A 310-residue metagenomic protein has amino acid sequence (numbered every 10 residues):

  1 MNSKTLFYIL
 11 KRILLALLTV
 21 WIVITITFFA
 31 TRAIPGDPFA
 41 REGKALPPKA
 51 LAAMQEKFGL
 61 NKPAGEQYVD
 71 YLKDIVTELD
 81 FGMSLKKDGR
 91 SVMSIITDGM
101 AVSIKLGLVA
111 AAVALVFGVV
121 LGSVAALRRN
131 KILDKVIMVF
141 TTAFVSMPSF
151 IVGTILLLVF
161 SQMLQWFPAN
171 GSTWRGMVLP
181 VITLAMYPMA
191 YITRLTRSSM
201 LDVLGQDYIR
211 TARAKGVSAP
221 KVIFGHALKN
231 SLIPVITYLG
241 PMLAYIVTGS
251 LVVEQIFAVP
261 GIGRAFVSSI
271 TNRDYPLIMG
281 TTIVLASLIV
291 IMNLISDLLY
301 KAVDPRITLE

Functional and structural regions predicted by a protein language model:
M1-A30: Charged, compositionally biased N-terminal leader segments and the immediate start of the first structured element
M1-T5, N61-V119: An internal, D/E-rich "acidic patch" concept
N2-F7, M100-L133, S149, S172-E310: Alpha-helical transmembrane segments of integral membrane proteins, especially multi-pass inner/plasma-membrane
A16, G99, S103, V139-S146 (+1 more regions): Residue-level signal for discrete positions within transmembrane alpha-helices of multi-pass small-molecule
V20-D70, K86, L164-L179: Hydrophobic alpha-helical transmembrane segments of membrane transport/permease proteins and related membrane-embedded
V23, T27-T31, G153, L157 (+5 more regions): Juxtamembrane/transmembrane-helix interface segments of polytopic membrane transporters
I26-A33, G59-K62, Y71-K73, V139-P168 (+1 more regions): Membrane-water interface segments at the C-terminal ends of transmembrane alpha-helices in multi-pass inner-membrane
A53-E56, D70, D74, S94 (+11 more regions): Short amphipathic alpha-helical coupling elements at transmembrane boundaries
